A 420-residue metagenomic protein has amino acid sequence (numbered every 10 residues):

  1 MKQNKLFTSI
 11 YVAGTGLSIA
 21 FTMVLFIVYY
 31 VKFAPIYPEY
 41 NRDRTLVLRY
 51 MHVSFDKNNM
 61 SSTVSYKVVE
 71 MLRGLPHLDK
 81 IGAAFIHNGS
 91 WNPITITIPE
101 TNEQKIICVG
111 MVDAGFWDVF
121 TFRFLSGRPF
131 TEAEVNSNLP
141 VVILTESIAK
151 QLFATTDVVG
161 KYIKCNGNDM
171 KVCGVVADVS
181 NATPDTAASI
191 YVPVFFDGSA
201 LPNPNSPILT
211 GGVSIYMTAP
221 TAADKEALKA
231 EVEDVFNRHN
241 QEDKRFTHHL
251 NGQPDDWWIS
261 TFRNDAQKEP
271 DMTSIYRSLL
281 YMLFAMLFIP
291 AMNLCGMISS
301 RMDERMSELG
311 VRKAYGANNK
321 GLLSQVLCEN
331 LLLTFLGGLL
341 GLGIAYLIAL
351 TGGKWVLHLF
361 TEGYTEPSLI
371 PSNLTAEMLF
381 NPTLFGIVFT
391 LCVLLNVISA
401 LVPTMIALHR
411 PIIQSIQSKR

Functional and structural regions predicted by a protein language model:
Q3, R238-M282, E304, G353-L384: Membrane-helix entry/capping segments
Q3-F33, K268-S307, F335, L394 (+1 more regions): Hydrophobic alpha-helical transmembrane segments of multi-pass inner-membrane transport and secretion
L6-S18, S307-G353, I387, L391-L395 (+1 more regions): Transmembrane alpha-helical interface segments in multi-pass membrane proteins
F26-D157, C165-K171, H358-I370: Structured, solvent-exposed hinge/loop segments at the ends of secondary-structure elements
Y29-Y40, R305, I348, G352-Y364 (+2 more regions): Membrane-interfacial segments
K32, M378-R420: C-terminal membrane-exit region of the final transmembrane helix in multipass inner-membrane proteins
Y40, M297-G310, Y315, I412: Transmembrane helix boundary and interhelical loop/hinge segments in multi-pass membrane proteins
D113-P129, P140-K268: Mid-to-C-terminal secondary-structure elements that act as membrane-proximal/extracytoplasmic interface segments
